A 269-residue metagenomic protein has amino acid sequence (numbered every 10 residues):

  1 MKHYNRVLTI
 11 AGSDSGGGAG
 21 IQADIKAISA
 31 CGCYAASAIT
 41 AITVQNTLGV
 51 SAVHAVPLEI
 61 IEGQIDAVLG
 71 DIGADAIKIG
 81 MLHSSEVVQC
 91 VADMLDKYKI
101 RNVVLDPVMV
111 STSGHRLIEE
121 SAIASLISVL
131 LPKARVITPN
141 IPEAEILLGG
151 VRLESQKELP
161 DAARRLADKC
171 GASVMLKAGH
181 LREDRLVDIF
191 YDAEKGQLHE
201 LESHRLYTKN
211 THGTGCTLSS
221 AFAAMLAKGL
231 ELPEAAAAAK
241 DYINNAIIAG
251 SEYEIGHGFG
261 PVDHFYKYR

Functional and structural regions predicted by a protein language model:
K2-T9, S29-T112, R116, F265-Y268: Conserved N-terminal subdomain of the carbohydrate kinase-like
Y4, A55, E234-R269: Charged C-terminal helix
I10-G16, Q197-H212: Short pre-catalytic strand/loop immediately N-terminal to key active-site residues, enriched for Gly-Thr
G17-C33: N-terminal basic/disordered segments at the start of proteins
C31-A36, L198, M225-A238: Phosphate-handling active-site elements
E120-L198: Conserved phosphate/ATP/ADP-binding segment of small-molecule kinases
I146, T208-L232: Short, small-residue alpha-helix embedded
